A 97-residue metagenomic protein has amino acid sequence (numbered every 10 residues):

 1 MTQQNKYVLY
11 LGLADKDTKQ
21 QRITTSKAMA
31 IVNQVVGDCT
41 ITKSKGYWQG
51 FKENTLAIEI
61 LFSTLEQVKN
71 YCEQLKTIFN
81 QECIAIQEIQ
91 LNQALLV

Functional and structural regions predicted by a protein language model:
M1-V97: Positively charged, small/polar-rich N-terminal and surface patches that mediate targeting and assembly and bind
